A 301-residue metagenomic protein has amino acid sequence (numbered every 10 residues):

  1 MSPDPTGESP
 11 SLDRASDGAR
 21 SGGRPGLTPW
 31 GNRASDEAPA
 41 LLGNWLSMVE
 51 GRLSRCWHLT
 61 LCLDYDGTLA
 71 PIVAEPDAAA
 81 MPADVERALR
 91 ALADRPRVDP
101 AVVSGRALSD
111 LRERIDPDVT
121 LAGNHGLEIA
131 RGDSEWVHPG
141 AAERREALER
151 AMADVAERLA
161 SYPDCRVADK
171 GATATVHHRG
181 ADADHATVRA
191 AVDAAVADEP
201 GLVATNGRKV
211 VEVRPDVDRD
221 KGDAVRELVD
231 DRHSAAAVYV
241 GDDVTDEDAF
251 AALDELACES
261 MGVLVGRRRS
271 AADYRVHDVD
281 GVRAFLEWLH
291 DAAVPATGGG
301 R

Functional and structural regions predicted by a protein language model:
M1-Y65, L69-A70, D84, D230 (+1 more regions): Non-catalytic pre-domain segments flanking phosphatase-related domains
L27-L42, G222-R301: Mg2+-dependent phosphoryl-transfer enzymes with acidic/Ser/Thr/Gly-rich catalytic loops
A80-A168: Active-site phosphate-binding/coordination module
I115-D118, P200, L256-C258, A271: Short, structured coil segments at secondary-structure junctions
N124, D133-E146, T205-S234: Substrate-recognition "cap/lid" segment bordering the active-site pocket of phosphatases
A151, V155, T187-A197: Short amphipathic alpha-helices in soluble, non-transmembrane regions that often serve as interface/regulatory elements
C165-D169, V203-N206: Short beta-strand
A172-H178, V210-P215: A generic structural motif
